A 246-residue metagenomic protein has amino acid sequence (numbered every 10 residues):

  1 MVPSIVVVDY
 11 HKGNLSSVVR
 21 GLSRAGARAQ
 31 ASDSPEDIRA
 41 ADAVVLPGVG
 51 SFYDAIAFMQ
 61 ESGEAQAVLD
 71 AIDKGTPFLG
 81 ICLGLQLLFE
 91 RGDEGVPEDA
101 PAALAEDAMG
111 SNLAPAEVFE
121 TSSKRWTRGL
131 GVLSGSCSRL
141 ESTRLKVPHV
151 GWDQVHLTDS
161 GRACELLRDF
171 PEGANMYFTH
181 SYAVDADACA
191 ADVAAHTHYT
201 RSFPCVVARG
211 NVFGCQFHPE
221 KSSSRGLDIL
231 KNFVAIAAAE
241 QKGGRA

Functional and structural regions predicted by a protein language model:
M1-V6: Extreme N-terminal starter segment of soluble prokaryotic enzymes
R28, P77-L79, N175: Structural signature of beta-strand start/N-cap positions in the alpha/beta core of ABC transporter nucleotide-binding
A29-A31, C137: Generic structural signal for residues in well-ordered beta-strands
D37-I38, A71: Structural alpha-helical scaffold elements that stabilize or flank donor/cofactor-binding regions in carbohydrate
A41: An anion/phosphate-binding loop that grips the pyrophosphate of nucleotide cofactors and donors
V45-P47: Structural motif
V49-W152: Cysteine-nucleophile active-site neighborhood
D73, M109-V118, S122-R128, V132-A246: Amide-donor transfer/coupling interface in amidating biosynthetic enzymes
